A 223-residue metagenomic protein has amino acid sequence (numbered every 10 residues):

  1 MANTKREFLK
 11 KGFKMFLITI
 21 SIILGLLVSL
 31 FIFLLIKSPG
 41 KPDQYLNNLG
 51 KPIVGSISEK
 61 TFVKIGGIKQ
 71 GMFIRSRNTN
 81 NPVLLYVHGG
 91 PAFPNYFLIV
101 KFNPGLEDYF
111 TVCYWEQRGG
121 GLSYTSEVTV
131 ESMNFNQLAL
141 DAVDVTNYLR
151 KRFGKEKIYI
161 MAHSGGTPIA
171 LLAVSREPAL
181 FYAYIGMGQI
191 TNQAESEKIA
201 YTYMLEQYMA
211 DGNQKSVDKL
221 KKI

Functional and structural regions predicted by a protein language model:
K64-S76: A short loop-to-beta-strand scaffold at the N-terminal edge of the catalytic core in hydrolase folds
N81-P91: Short beta-strand element of the alpha/beta-hydrolase
P94-N103: The serine-hydrolase catalytic nucleophile loop
Y96-F97, G119-M133: Glycine-rich "HGGG/HGxG" loop immediately N-terminal to the catalytic nucleophile of the alpha/beta-hydrolase
L106-T125: Conserved alpha/beta-hydrolase
Q137-K157: Conserved acidic catalytic loop of the alpha/beta-hydrolase fold
T167-A179: Short glycine-enriched nucleophile-adjacent loop and the immediately C-terminal alpha-helix near the catalytic center
R176-I223: A catalytic-pocket lid/entrance helix-loop region that shapes and gates access to the active site across common
